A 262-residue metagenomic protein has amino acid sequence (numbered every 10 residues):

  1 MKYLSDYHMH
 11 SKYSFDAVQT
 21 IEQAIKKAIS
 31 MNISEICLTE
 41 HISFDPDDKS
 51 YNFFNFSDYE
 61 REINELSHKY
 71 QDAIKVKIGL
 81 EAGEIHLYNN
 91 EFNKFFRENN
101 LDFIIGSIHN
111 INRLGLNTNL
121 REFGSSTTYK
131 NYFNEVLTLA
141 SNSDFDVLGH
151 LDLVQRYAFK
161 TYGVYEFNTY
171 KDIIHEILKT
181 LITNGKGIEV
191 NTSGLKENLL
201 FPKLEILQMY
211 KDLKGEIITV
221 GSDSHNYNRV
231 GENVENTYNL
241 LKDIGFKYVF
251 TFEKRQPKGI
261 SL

Functional and structural regions predicted by a protein language model:
M1-H86, E91, F95, Q155-A158 (+5 more regions): An N-terminally biased module of ancient metal coordination in phosphate/nucleic-acid-related enzymes
K2-D6, E35-C37, K75-G79, D102-I105 (+4 more regions): Structural preference for beta-strand elements that scaffold enzyme active sites
H8, A28, I104, H150 (+3 more regions): Conserved, mostly hydrophobic/aromatic
M31, N99, N142-S143, L213 (+1 more regions): Structural motif
T39, S107, L151, N191 (+1 more regions): Conserved residues at the C-terminal ends of beta-strands
K49-N184: Extended substrate/RNA-proximal surfaces in nucleic-acid metabolism proteins
N168-V230: Active-site-adjacent C-terminal substructures of enzyme catalytic domains
I244-K247, F252, Q256-L262: C-terminal regulatory/interaction regions
